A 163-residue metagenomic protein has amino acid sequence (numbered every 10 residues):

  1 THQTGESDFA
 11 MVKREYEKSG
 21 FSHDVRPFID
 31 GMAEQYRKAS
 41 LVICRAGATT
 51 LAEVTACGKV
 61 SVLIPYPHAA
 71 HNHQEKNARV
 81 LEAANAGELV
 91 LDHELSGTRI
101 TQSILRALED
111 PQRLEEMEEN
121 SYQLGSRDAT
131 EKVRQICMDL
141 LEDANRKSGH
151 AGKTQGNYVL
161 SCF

Functional and structural regions predicted by a protein language model:
T1-V42, Q74-R79, A83, V90-I100 (+1 more regions): Donor-nucleotide binding loops and adjacent catalytic segments primarily of GT-B fold Leloir glycosyltransferases
G5, A46-A48, P65: Short glycine-/small-residue-rich Rossmann-like dinucleotide-binding loops
S7, Y66-A69, Q123: Short histidine/acidic/glycine/proline-rich micro-motifs that form metal- and phosphate-coordinating active-site loops
R37-A39, E53-I64: Conserved donor-binding/catalytic loop of nucleotide-activated donor transferases
C44, V60-H71: Short hydrophobic beta-strand element within catalytic cores of glycosyltransferases and related nucleotide-activated
S96-E109, M138: Two-component system phosphotransfer/interaction surface
R113-R127: A short, well-ordered alpha-helix in the C-terminal region of glycosyltransferases
S126-F163: C-terminal alpha-helical cap of glycosyltransferases
